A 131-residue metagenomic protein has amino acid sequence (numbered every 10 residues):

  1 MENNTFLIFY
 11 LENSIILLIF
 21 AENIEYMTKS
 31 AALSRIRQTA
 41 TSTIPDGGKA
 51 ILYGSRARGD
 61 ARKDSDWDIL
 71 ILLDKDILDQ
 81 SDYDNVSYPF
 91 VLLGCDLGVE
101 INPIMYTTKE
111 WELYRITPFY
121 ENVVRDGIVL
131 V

Functional and structural regions predicted by a protein language model:
E2-K49, A57-K63, D74-V131: Catalytic core of pol beta-like nucleotidyltransferases
W67-L72: Short beta-strand->loop micro-motif that forms the acidic, two-metal-ion catalytic signature in nucleotide-processing
